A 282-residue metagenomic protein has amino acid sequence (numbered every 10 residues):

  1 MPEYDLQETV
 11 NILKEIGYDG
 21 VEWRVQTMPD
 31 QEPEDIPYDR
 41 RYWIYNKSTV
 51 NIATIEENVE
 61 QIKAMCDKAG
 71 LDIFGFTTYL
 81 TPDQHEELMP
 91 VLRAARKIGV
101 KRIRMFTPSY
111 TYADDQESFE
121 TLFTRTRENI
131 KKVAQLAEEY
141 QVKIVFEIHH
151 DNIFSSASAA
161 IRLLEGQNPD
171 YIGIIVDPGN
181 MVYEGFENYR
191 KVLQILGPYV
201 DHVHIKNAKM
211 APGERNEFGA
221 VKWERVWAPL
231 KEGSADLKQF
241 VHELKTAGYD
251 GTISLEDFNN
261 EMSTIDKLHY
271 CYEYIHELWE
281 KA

Functional and structural regions predicted by a protein language model:
M1, R24-M28, T78-T81, P108-Y110 (+4 more regions): Active-site beta-loop-alpha junctions enriched in small/polar residues
Q7-V10, G20, K132-S234, H242: Acidic/histidine-rich catalytic cores of soluble enzymes
E8, K14, E60, M65-V176 (+1 more regions): Active-site acidic/histidine proton-transfer and metal-coordination neighborhood in alpha/beta enzyme cores
L13, V21, C66, A95 (+6 more regions): Conserved, mostly hydrophobic/aromatic
Y18, V100, V200, Y249-D250: A structural motif
E22-E60, A113-D114: Glycine-rich, proline-tolerant flexible connector loops at the mouths of alpha/beta enzymes
Y42-E57, T121-F123, E224-S234: A short acidic, glycine-rich active-site loop that binds or catalyzes chemistry on phosphate/adenosine moieties
T264-A282: C-terminal helical cap(s) of enzyme catalytic domains, especially alpha/beta-barrels
